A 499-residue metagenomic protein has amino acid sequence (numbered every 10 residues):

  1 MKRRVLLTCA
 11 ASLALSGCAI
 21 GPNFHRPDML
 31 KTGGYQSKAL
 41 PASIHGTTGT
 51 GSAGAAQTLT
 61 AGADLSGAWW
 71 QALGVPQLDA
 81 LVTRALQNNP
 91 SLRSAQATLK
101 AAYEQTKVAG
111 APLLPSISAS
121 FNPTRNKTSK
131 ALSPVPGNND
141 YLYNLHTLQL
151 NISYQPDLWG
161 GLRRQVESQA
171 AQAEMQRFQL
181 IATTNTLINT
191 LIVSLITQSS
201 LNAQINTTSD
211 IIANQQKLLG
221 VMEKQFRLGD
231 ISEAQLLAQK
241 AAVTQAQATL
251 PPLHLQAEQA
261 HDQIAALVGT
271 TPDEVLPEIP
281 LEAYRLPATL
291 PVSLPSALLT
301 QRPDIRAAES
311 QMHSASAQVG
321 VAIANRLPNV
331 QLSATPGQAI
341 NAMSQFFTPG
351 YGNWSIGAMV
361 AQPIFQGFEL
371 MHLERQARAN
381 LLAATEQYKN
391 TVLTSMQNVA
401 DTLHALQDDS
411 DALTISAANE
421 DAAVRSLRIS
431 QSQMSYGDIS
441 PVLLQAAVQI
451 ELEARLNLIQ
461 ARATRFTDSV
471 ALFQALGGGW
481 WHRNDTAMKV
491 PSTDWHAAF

Functional and structural regions predicted by a protein language model:
K2-C9, L15-Q87, A131, H146 (+5 more regions): Terminal intrinsically disordered/low-complexity segments used for targeting and assembly
I20-P27, A68, L73-R84, N88-Q96 (+6 more regions): Small/polar-residue-enriched beta-strand and adjacent coil segments characteristic of outer-membrane beta-barrel
G51-G54, G62-A68, P136-N139, A203-T208 (+1 more regions): A ubiquitous short alpha-helical element
A95-A109, T183, L187-D210, N214-K224 (+5 more regions): Amphipathic alpha-helical coiled-coil segments
S232, T271, I439-S440, G479: Short coil/turn motifs that cap or connect alpha-helices
F346-P349, R462, R483: Short proline/glycine-enriched turn/loop segments at secondary-structure junctions
